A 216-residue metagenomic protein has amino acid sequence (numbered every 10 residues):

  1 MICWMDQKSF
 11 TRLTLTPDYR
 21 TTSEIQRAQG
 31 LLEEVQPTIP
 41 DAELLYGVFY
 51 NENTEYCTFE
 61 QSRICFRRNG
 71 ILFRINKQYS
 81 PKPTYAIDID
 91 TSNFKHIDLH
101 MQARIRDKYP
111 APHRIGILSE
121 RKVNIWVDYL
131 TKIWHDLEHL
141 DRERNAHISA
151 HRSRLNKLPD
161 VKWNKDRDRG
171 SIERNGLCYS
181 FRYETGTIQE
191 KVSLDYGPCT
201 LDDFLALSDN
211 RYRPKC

Functional and structural regions predicted by a protein language model:
D6-Q7, E24-A28, D41, H96-D98 (+4 more regions): Short amphipathic alpha-helical segments that mediate assembly, nucleic-acid/protein binding, or membrane association
F10-T16: Short, charged, low-complexity amphipathic alpha-helix
R12, G70-R121, I125-D128, G176-C216: Intrinsically disordered, low-complexity regulatory segments enriched in Ser/Thr/Pro and charged residues
T16, T21-P40, D136-A150: Contiguous, amphipathic alpha-helical segments that mediate oligomerization or scaffolding in large protein assemblies
L44-D90, N156-T185: Amphipathic, interaction-prone secondary-structure segments
